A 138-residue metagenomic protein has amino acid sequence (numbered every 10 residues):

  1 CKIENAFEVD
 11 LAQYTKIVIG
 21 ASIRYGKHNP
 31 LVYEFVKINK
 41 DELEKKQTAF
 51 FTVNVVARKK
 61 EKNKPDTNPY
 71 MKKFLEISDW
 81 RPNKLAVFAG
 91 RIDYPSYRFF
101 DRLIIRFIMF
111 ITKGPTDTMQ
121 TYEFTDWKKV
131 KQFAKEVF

Functional and structural regions predicted by a protein language model:
C1-F7, N54: A short beta-strand-loop structural module common to alpha/beta enzyme folds
F7-Q13: Short amphipathic alpha-helix with an adjacent loop that forms part of the alpha/beta core around
Y14-K16, A21-F138: FMN-binding flavodoxin-like domain, especially the glycine-rich phosphate-binding loop
